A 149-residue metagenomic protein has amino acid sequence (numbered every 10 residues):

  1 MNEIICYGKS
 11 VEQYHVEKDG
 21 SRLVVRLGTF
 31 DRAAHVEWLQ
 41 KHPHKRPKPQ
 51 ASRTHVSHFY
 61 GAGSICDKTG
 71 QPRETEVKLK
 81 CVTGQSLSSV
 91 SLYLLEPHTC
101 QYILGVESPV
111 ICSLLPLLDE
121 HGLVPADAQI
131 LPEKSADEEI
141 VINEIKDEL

Functional and structural regions predicted by a protein language model:
M1-L149: Long, low-complexity, largely intrinsically disordered segments of eukaryotic trafficking/secretory proteins
